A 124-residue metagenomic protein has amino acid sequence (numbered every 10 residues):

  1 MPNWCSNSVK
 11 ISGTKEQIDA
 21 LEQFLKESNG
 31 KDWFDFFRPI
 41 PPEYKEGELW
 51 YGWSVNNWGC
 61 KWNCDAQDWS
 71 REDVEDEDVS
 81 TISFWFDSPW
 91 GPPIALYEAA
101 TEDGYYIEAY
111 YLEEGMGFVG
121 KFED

Functional and structural regions predicted by a protein language model:
M1-D124: Long, contiguous binding/interaction regions
